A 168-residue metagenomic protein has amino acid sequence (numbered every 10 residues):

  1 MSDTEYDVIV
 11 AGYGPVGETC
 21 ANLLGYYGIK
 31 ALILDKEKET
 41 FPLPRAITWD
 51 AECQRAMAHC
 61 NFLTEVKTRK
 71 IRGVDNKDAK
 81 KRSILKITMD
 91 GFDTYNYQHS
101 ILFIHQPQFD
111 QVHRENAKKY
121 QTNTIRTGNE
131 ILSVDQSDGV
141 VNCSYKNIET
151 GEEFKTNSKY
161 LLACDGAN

Functional and structural regions predicted by a protein language model:
S2-V16: Beta1/beta-strand and adjacent pyrophosphate-binding region of the FAD-binding site in flavoprotein oxidoreductases
T4-Y6, T150-Y160: Core beta-strand elements of the Rossmann-like FAD/NAD(P) dinucleotide-binding domain in flavoenzyme oxidoreductases
V10-A11, T156-A167: Short hydrophobic core segments
C20-I29, Y120: A short, Lys/Arg-enriched amphipathic alpha-helix followed by its capping loop at the start of a domain
G25-R45: Glycine-rich FAD pyrophosphate-binding loop
L43-N116: Active-site-adjacent segment of FAD-dependent monooxygenases/related oxidoreductases
T127-V141: A conserved short coil-to-beta-strand element within the FAD-binding core of flavoproteins
C143-K146: Short beta-strand segments that buttress and anchor functional surface loops
